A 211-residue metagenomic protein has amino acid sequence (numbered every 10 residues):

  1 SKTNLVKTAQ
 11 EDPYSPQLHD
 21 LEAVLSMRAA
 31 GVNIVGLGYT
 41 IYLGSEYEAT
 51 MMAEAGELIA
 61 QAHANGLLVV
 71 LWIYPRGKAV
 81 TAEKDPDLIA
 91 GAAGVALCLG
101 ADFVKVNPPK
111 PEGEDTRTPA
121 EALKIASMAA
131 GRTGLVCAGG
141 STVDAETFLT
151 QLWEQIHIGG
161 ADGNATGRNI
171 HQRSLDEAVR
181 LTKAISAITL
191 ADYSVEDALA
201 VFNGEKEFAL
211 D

Functional and structural regions predicted by a protein language model:
S1-V6, Q10-L135, E146-D162, K183 (+1 more regions): Alpha/beta enzyme core
N4, T142, N169-H171: Short, glycine-/Ser/Thr-/acidic-enriched flexible segments
E83, E114, N169, R173-D176: Alpha-helix capping and helix-loop boundary segments enriched in small/acidic/polar residues
P108, G139-G140, R168: Short secondary-structure boundary segments
D144-T147, N164, Q172-L175: Short active-site-adjacent structural elements
G159, H171-L210: C-terminal helical cap(s) of enzyme catalytic domains, especially alpha/beta-barrels
